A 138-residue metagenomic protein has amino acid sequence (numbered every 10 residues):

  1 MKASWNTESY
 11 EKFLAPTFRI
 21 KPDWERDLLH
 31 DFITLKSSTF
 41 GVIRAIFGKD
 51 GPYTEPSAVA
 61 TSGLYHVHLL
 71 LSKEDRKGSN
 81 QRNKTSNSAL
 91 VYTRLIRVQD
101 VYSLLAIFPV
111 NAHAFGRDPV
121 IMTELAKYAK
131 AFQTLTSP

Functional and structural regions predicted by a protein language model:
M1-N87, I96-P138: Basic, Lys/Arg-enriched alpha-helical interface segments
